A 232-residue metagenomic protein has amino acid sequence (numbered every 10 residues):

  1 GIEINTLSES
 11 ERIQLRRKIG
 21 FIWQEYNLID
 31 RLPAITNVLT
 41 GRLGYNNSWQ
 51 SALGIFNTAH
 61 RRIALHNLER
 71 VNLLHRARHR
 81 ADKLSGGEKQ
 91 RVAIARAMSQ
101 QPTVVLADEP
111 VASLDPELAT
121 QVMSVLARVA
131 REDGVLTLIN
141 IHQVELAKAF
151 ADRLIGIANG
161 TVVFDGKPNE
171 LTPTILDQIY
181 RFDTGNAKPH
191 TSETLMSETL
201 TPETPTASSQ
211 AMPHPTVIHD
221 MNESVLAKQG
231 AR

Functional and structural regions predicted by a protein language model:
G1-Q14, N57: ABC ATPase NBD Q-loop/coupling interface
I2-E3, W49-H75: Conserved ABC ATPase "signature" region
R80-L84, E88: Conserved ABC ATPase signature
Q101: Conserved catalytic motifs of ABC-family nucleotide-binding domains
V105-D108: Catalytic Walker B motif of ABC-type/P-loop ATPase nucleotide-binding domains
P116-L118: Helix N-cap at the start of a conserved alpha-helix in ABC-type nucleotide-binding domains
T120-E132: Helical segment within the ABC ATPase nucleotide-binding domain
